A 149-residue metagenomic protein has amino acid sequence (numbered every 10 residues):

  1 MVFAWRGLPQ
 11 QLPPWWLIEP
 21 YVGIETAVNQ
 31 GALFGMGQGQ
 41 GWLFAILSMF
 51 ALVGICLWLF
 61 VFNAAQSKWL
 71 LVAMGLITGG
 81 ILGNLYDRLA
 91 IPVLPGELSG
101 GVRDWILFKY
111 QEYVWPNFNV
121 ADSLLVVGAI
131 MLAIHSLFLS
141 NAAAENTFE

Functional and structural regions predicted by a protein language model:
M1-E149: Alpha-helical transmembrane bundles and membrane-interface segments of multipass inner-membrane proteins
